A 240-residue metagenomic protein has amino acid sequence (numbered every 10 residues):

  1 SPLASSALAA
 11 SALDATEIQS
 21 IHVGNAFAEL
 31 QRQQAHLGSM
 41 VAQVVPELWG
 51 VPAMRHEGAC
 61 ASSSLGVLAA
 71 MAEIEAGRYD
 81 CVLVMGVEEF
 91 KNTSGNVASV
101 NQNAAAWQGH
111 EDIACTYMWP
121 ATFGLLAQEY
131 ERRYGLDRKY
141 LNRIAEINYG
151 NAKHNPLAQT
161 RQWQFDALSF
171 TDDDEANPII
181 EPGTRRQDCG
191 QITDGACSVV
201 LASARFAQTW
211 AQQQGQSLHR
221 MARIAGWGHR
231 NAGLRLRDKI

Functional and structural regions predicted by a protein language model:
S1, A105-I113, R132-R133, N142-I147 (+1 more regions): Condensing-enzyme catalytic core mediating Claisen C-C bond formation in acyl metabolism
S1-A12, L37, G66, F123-A127 (+2 more regions): Short, well-ordered amphipathic alpha-helical segments that serve as non-catalytic structural scaffolds within diverse
S1-P2, S11, E17-H22, A28-E29 (+8 more regions): Metallocofactor- and cofactor-centric catalytic cores in central/energy metabolism, strongly enriched
S6-Q19, E131-G135: Phosphate/pyrophosphate-binding loops at sites that engage ATP/ADP/AMP, CoA/4′-phosphopantetheine, polyphosphate
A15-N25, P52-G58, V82-V87, K139-E146 (+1 more regions): Beta-strand segments within the central parallel beta-sheet cores of soluble alpha/beta enzyme folds
A28-M85, E89-T122, Q162-Q191, R230-A232: Conserved catalytic cysteine-centered active-site region of acyl-thioester-dependent Claisen-condensing enzymes
E57-E88, P120-L157, V199-F206: Active-site-proximal alpha-helical scaffold in enzymes
